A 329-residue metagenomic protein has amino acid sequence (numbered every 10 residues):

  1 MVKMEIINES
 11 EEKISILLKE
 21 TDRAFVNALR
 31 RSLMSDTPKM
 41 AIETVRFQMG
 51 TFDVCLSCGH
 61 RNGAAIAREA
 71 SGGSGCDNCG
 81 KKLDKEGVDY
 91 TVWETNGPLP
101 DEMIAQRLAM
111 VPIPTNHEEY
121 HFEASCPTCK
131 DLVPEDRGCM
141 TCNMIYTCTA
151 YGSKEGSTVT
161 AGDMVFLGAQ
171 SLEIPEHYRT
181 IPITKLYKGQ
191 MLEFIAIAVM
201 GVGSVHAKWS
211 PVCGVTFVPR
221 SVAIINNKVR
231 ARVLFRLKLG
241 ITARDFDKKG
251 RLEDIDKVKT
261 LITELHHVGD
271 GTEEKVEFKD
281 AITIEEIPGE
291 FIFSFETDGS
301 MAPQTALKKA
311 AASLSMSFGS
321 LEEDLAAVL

Functional and structural regions predicted by a protein language model:
M1-L329: Protein-protein interaction/assembly regions in multi-subunit complexes
